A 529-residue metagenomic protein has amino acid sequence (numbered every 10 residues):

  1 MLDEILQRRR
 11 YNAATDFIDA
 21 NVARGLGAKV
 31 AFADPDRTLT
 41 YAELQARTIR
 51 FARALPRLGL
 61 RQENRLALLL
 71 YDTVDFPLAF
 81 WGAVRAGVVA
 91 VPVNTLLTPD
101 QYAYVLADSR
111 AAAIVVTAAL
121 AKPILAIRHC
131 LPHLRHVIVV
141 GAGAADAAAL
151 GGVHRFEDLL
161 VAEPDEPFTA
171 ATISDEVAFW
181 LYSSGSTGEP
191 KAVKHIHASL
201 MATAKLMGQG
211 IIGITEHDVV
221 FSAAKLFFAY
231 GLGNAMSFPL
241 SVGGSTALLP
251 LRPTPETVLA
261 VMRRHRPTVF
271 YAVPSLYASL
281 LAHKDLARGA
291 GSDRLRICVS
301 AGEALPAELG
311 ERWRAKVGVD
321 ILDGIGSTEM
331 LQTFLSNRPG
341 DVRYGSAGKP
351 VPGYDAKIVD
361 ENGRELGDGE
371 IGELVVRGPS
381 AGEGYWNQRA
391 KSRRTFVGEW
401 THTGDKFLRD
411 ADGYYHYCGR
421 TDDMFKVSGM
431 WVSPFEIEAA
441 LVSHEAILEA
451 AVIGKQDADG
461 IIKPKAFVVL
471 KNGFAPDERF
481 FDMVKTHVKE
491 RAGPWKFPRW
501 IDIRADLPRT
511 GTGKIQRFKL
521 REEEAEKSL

Functional and structural regions predicted by a protein language model:
E4-Y11, I127, A145-V177: Flexible, low-complexity linker/hinge segments
A28, I138-V139, V161-Y182, E189 (+1 more regions): Conserved pre-ATP/AMP-binding loop-to-beta segment of ANL
A28-T73, P77-W81, T98-A103, R155-D158: Conserved AMP-binding/adenylate-forming core of the ANL superfamily
T40-E43, A178-A202: Conserved AMP-binding A3 loop
R57-L58, R85-D158, L470-N472: Structural core segment of the AMP-binding/adenylate-forming
L97, I114-V116, R263, F270 (+8 more regions): AMP-binding/adenylate-forming catalytic core of the ANL superfamily
M201-S222, F227-T268, H283: Conserved AMP-binding/adenylation subdomain of ANL enzymes
P267-A272, A282-R343, D355: Gly/Ser/Thr-rich phosphate-binding loop
